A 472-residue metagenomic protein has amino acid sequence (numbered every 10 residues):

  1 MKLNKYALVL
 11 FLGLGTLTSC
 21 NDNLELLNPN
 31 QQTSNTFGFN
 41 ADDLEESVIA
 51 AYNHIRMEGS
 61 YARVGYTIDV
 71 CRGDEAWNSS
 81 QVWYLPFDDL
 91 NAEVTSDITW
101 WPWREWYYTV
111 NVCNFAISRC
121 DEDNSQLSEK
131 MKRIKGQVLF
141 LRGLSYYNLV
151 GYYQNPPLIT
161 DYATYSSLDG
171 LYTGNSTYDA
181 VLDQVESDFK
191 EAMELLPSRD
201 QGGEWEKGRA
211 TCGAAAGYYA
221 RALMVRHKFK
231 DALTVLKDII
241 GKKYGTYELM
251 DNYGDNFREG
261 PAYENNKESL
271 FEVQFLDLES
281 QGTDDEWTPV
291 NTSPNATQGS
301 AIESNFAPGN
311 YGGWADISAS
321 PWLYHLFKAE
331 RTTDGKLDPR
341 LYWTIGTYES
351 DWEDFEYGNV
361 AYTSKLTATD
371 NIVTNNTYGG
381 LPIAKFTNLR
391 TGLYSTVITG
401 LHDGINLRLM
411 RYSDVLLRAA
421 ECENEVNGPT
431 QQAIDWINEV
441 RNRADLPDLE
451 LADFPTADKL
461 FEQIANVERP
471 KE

Functional and structural regions predicted by a protein language model:
L17-S19: C-terminal motif of bacterial Sec signal peptides marking the signal peptidase cleavage site
N21-S80, K190-M193, R209-A368: An aromatic- and glycine-enriched ligand-binding surface/loop that stacks and positions planar moieties
N40-G59, Q81-Y153, Y172-V181, F189-G202 (+4 more regions): Conserved, well-structured interaction surfaces
L182, F229, P429-T430: TPR-repeat structural position
P339-N442: C-terminal substrate/ligand-recognition segments
